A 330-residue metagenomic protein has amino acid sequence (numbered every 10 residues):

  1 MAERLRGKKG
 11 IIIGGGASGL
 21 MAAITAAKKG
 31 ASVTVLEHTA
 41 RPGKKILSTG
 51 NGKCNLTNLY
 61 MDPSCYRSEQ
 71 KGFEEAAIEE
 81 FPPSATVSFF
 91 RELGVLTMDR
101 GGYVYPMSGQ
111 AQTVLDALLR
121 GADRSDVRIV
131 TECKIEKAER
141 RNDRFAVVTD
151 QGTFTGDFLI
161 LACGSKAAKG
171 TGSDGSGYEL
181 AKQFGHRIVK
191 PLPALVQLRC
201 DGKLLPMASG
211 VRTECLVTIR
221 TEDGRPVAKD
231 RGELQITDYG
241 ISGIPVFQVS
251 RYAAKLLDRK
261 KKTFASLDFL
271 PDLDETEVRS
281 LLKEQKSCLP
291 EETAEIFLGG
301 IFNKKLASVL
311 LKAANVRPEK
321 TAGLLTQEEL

Functional and structural regions predicted by a protein language model:
K8-V35: N-terminal Rossmann-like FAD-binding beta1-loop-alpha1 element of flavoenzymes
I11-I13, L36, I135, F154-K169 (+2 more regions): Short hydrophobic core segments
A27-N51: Glycine-rich FAD pyrophosphate-binding loop
A40-P42, L47-S48, L56-P63, L96 (+2 more regions): An anion/pyrophosphate-binding glycine-rich loop and adjacent beta-alpha core in soluble alpha-beta enzymes
N51-R100: Glycine-rich active-site loop/strand segments that organize a redox cofactor
E74-P82, G101-R120, A168-S173, K203 (+1 more regions): Short beta-strand to alpha-helix junction loop
E80-F158: Feature captures the FAD/FMN-dependent oxidoreductase FAD-binding
F158-L204: Glycine-rich loop(s) and the adjacent beta-strand/alpha-helix scaffold that form part
